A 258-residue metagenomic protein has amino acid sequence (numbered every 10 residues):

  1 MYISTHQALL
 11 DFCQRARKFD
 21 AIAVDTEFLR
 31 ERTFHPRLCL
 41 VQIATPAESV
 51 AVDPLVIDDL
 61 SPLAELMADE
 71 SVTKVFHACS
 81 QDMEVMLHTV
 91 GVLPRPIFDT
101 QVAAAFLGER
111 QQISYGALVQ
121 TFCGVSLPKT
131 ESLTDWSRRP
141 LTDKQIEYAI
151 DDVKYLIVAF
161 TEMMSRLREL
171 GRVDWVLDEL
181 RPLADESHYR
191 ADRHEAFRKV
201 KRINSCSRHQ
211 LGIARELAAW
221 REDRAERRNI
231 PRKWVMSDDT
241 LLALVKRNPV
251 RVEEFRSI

Functional and structural regions predicted by a protein language model:
M1-I258: DEDD superfamily 3′-5′ metal-dependent exonuclease/proofreading module
